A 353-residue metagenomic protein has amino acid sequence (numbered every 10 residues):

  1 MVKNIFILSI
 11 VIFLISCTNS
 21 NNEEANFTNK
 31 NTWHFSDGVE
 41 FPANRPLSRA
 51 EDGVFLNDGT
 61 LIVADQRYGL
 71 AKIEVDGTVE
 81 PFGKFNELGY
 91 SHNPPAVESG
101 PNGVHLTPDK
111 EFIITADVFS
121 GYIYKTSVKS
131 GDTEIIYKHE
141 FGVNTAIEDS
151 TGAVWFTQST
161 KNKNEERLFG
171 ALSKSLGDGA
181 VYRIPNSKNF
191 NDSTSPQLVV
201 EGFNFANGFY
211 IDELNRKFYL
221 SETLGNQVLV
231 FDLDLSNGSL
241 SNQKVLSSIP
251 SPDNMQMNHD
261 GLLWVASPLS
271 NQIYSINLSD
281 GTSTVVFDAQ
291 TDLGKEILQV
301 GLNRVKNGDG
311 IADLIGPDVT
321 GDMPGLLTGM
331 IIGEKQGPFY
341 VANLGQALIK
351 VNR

Functional and structural regions predicted by a protein language model:
F13-S16: C-terminal motif of bacterial Sec signal peptides marking the signal peptidase cleavage site
S20-V39, S175-G179: Blade/loop signatures of beta-propeller domains
W33, D37, V79-L88, E134-K138 (+3 more regions): Beta-propeller fold detector
V39-L70, L344-A347: Beta-strand-rich domains and repeat architectures in extracellular enzymes and scaffolds, especially beta-propellers
A43-D58, L88-F112, H139-N162, D178-A180 (+6 more regions): Beta-rich, blade/repeat-based domains predominating in secreted/periplasmic proteins but also intracellular
D65-Q66, D117-V118, S159-K161, T223 (+4 more regions): Short loop/turn segments immediately following the C-termini of beta-strands
V118-F119, K163-G179, T223-N226, P268-L269: Short, solvent-exposed loop/turn segments at conserved positions within beta-propeller repeat blades
N186-F190, F231-G238, I276-S283, V351-R353: Short loop/turn segments immediately following beta-strands, especially the blade-tip and inter-blade linker loops
